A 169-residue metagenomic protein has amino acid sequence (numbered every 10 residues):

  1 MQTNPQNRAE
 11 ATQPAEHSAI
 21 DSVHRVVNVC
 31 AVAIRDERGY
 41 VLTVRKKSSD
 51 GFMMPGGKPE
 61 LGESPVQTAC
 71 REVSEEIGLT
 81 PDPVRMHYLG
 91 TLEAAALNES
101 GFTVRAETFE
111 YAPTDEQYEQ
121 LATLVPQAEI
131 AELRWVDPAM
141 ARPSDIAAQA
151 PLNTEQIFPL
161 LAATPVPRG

Functional and structural regions predicted by a protein language model:
M1-E16, P167-G169: Eukaryotic N-terminal low-complexity, Ser/Thr- and Lys/Arg-rich leader segments that predominantly function as
Q2-T3, D50-F52, P126-G169: Nudix hydrolase/Nudix homology domain
R8-V41, K58-L61: Conserved N-terminal beta-strand and adjoining loop/helix that marks the start of the Nudix/MutT-like hydrolase domain
V27-A31, V104-T108, I130: Short hydrophobic/aromatic beta-strand or adjacent loop that forms the aromatic wall/cage of a ligand/substrate-binding
D36-E76, T80: Conserved Nudix-box catalytic region and its N-terminal flanking loop in Nudix hydrolases and closely related
P59-S64, E99, A128-A131: Residues at secondary-structure transition points
T80-G90: A short coil-to-beta-strand element that immediately follows conserved catalytic motifs
L92-T123, R134-A139, I157-T164: Active-site-adjacent beta-strand/loop module that shapes the phosphate/pyrophosphate-binding cleft
